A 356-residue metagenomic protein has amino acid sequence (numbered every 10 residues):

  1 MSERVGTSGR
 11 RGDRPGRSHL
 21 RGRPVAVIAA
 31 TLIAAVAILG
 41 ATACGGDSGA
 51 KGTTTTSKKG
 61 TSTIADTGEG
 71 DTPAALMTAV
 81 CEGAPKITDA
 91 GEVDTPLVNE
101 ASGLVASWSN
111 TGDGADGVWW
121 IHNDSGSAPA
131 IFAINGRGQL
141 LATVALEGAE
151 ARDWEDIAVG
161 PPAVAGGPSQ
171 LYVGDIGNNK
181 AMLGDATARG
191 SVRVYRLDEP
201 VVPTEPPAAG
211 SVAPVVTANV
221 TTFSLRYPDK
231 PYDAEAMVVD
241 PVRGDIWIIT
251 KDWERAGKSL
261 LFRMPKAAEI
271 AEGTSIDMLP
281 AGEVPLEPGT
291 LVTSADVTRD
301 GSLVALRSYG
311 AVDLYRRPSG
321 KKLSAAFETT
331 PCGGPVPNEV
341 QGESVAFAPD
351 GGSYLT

Functional and structural regions predicted by a protein language model:
S2, G45-G52, K58-G60, I64-T356: Sequence/structural signature of beta-propeller domains
G6-L32: N-terminal export and membrane-targeting signals
G40-A43: C-terminal motif of bacterial Sec signal peptides marking the signal peptidase cleavage site
